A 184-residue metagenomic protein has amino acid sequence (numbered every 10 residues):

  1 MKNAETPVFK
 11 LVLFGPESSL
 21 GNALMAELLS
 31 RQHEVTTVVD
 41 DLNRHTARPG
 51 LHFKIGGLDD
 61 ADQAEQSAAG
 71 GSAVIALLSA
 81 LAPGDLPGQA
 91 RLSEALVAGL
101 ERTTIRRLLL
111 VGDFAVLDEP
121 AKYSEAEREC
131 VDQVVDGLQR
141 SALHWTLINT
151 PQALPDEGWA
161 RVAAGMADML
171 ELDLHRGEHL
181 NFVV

Functional and structural regions predicted by a protein language model:
K2-H33: N-terminal Rossmann NAD(P)H-binding glycine-rich loop of SDR-like oxidoreductase domains
V12, T36, T146: Conserved beta-strand positions in the Rossmann-like core of class I SAM-dependent methyltransferases
T37-R44: Short, polar loop motifs at secondary-structure junctions
L51-G71: Conserved Rossmann-fold cofactor-binding substructure of NAD(P)-dependent oxidoreductases
A76, L81-L108, Q133: NAD(P)-cofactor binding segment of oxidoreductase domains
L109-C130, V134-Q139: Catalytic loop of short-chain dehydrogenase/reductase
V134-E157: Conserved beta-loop-beta element that borders a ligand/cofactor-binding pocket
G158-V184: Alpha-helical substrate-binding/gating segment
